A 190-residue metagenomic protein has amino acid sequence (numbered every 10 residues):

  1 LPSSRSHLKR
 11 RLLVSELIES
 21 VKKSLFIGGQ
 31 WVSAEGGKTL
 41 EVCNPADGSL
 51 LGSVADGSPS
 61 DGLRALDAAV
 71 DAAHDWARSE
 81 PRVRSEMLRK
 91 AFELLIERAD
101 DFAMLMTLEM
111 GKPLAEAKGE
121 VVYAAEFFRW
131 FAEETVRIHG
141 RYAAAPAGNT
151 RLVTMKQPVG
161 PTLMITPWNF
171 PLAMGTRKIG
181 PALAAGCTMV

Functional and structural regions predicted by a protein language model:
R5-D47: Hydrophobic face of amphipathic alpha-helices that form TPR/SEL1-like repeat modules and related alpha-solenoid
L25, T107, V136, K156 (+1 more regions): Short glycine- and Lys/Arg-enriched binding-loop motifs that mark or flank ligand-binding interfaces
S49-I138, N149: Glycine-rich loop-to-alpha-helix module at the N-terminal edge of alpha/beta enzyme cores
R141-V190: Conserved small-residue-rich beta-alpha loop and adjacent elements that most often cradle the phosphate/pyrophosphate
